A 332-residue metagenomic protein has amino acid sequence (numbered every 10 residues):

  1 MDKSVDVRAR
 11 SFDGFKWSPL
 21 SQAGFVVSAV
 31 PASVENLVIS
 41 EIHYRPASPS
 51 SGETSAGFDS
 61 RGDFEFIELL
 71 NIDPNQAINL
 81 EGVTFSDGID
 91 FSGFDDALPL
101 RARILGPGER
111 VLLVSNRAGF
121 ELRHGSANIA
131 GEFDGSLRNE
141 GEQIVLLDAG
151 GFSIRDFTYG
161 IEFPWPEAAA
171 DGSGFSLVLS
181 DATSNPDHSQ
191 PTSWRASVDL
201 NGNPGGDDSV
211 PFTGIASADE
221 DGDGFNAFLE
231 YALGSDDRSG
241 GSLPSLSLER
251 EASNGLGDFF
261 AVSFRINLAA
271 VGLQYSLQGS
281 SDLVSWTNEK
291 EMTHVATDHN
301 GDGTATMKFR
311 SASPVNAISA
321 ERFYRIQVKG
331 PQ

Functional and structural regions predicted by a protein language model:
D2-D6, G141, G272, S319-E321: Extracellular Ig-like/FN3 beta-sandwich strand-entry sites
K3-S4, G14-Q190, S197-F212, S239-G240: Activation on beta-sandwich/Ig-like modules and their edge loops
R8-F12, R325-Q327: Extracellular recognition modules
W17-L20, W194, W286-M292: Tryptophan-centered short beta-strand motifs
L200-Q332: Short, composition-biased motifs enriched in small/polar/acidic residues
